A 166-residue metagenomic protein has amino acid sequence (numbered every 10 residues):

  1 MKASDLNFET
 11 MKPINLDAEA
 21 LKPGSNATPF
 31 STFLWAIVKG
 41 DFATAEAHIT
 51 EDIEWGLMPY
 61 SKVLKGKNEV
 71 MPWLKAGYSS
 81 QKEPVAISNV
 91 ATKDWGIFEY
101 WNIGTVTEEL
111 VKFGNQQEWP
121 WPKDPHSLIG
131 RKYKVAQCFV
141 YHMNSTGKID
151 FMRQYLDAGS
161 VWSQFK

Functional and structural regions predicted by a protein language model:
M1-K166: C-terminal and inter-domain tail/linker signature
